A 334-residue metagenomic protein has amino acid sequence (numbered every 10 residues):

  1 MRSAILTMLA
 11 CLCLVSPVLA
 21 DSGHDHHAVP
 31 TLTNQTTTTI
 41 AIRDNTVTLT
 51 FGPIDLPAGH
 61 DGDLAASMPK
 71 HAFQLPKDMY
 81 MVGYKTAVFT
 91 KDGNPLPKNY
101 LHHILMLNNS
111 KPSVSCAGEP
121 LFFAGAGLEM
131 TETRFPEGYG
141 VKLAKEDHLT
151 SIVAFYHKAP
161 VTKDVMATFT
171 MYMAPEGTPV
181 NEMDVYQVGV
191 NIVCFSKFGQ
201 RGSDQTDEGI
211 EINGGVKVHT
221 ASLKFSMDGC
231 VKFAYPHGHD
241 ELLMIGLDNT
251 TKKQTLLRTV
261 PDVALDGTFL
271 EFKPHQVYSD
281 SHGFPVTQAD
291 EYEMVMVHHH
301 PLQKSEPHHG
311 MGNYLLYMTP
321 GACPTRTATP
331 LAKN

Functional and structural regions predicted by a protein language model:
M1-A4: Positively charged n-region of N-terminal signal peptides that target proteins for export
T7-L14: Bacterial N-terminal signal peptides
S16-L19: Sec/Tat signal peptide C-region and signal peptidase I cleavage site
S22-C230, Y235-N334: Beta-strand-centric surfaces of beta-sandwich/beta-rich domains
